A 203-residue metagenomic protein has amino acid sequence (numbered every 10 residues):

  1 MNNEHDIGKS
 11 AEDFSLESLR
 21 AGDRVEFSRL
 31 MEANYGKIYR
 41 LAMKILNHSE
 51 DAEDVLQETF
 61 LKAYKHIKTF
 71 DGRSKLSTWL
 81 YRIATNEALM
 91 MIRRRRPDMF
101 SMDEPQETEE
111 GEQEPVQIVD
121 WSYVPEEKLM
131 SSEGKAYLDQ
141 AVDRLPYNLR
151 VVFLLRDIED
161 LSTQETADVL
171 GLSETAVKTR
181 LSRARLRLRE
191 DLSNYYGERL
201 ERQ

Functional and structural regions predicted by a protein language model:
M1-K37, K44, I118, Y123-E127 (+3 more regions): N-terminal module of bacterial RNA polymerase sigma factors
N2, E109-Q140: Acidic, proline/glycine-rich intrinsically disordered inter-domain spacer in sigma factors
A11, Q140-A176: Helix-turn-helix DNA-binding module
R20-A21, N47, F60-K75, R94-R96: Sigma70-family region 2
M31-S49, H66, V142, N194: Amphipathic, Lys/Arg- and hydrophobic-enriched alpha-helical face
R40, D54-L61, K65, S74-N86: Structural recognition of an alpha-helix C-terminal capping motif at a helix-to-coil junction
K68-D71, R82-D103: Arg/Lys-rich amphipathic alpha helix in sigma70-family domain 2
R93-R96, L145, R150, R180-Q203: Short, Lys/Arg-enriched C-terminal cap helix and immediately downstream tail that follows
